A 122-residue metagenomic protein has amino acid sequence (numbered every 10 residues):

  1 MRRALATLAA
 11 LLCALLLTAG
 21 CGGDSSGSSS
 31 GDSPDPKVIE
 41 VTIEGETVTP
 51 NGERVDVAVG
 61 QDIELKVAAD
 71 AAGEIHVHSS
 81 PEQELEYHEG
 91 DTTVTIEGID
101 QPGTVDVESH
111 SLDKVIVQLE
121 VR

Functional and structural regions predicted by a protein language model:
M1-A9: Bacterial N-terminal signal peptides that target proteins for export
A4-L5, L17-S33: Bacterial lipoprotein signal-peptidase II cleavage site
A9-L17: Hydrophobic helical h-region of N-terminal Sec-dependent signal peptides in bacterial secretory/periplasmic proteins
G23-D24, E89-R122: Extracellular/periplasmic metallocenter environments
D32-G60, Y87: N-terminal edge beta-strand
E53-A71, T93-Q101, D106-E108: Beta-strand cores of secreted/periplasmic/IMS beta-sandwich domains, seen most often in copper-related folds
G73-P81: Change to "...patches in solvent-exposed regions of secreted, membrane-anchored, or virion-exposed structural
Q83-E89: Short beta-strand segments within Ig-like beta-sandwich modules, predominantly Fibronectin type-III
